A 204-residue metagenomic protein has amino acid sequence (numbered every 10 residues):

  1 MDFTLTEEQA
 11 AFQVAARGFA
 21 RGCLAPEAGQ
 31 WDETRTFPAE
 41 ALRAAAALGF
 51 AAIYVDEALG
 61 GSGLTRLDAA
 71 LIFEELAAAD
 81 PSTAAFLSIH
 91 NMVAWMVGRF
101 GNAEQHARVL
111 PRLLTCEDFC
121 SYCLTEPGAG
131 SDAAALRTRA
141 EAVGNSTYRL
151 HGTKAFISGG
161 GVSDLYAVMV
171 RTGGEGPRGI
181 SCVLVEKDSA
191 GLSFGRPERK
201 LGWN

Functional and structural regions predicted by a protein language model:
M1-L87, R108, R112-T115: Amphipathic, small/basic residue-rich leader segments at the start of a protein or domain
Q9, A20, G49, D56 (+7 more regions): Buried hydrophobic positions in well-ordered alpha/beta secondary-structure cores of metabolic enzymes
A84-E104, G130, G144: N-terminal glycine-rich flavin-associated loop
C116-L124: A short, Trp-centered hydrophobic/proline-enriched beta-strand micro-motif
L124-A129, A155-F156, P197-L201: Short, solvent-exposed loop/turn elements at beta->coil junctions and helix N-caps that rim active or binding pockets
D132-H151: Cytochrome P450 C-terminal beta-domain/meander region
A135-R137, D188-N204: Flexible, small-/acidic-enriched active-site or ligand-binding loops
T147-G195: A short core secondary-structure module
